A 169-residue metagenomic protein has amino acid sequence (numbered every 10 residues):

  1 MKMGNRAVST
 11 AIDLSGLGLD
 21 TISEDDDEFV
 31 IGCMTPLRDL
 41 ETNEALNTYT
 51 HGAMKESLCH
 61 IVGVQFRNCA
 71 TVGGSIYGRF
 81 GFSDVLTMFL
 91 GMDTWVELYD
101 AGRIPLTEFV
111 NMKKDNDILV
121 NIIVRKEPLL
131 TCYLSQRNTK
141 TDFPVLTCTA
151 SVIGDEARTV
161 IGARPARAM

Functional and structural regions predicted by a protein language model:
M1-M169: C-terminal structural segment of proteins
